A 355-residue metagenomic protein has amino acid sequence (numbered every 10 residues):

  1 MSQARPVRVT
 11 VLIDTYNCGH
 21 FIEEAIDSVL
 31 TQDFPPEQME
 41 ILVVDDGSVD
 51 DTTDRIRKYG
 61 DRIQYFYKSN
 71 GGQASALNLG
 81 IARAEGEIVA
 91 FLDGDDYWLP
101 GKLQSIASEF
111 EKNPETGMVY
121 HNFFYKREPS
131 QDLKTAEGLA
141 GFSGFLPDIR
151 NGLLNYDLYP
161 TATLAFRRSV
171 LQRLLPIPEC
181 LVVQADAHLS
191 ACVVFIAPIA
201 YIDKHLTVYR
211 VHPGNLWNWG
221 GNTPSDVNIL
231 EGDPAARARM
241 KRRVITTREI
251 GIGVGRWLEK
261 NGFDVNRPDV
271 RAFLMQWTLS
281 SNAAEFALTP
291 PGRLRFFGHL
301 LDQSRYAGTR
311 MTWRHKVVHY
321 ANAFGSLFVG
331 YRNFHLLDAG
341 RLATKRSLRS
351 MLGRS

Functional and structural regions predicted by a protein language model:
V9-F21, A25, Q32, V44: A conserved hydrophobic helix/loop-capping motif in glycosyltransferases and polysaccharide synthases
S28, D45-D54, D93: A conserved acidic beta->alpha catalytic loop
E37-G47, F66-S69, G94: Short beta-strand/loop segment that forms part of the nucleotide-sugar
K68-A84, S105, D148: Glycine-rich, basic loop-to-helix element that forms the pyrophosphate-binding segment of sugar-nucleotide handling
V89: Short aromatic/hydrophobic "clamp" motif used to bind/position activated sugar donors
G101-K134: Conserved donor NDP-sugar-binding/catalytic core segment of glycosyltransferases
S143-N228: Conserved nucleotide-sugar donor-binding catalytic segment
V183, V208-S355: C-terminal subregions of glycosyltransferases and related glycan-biosynthesis enzymes
